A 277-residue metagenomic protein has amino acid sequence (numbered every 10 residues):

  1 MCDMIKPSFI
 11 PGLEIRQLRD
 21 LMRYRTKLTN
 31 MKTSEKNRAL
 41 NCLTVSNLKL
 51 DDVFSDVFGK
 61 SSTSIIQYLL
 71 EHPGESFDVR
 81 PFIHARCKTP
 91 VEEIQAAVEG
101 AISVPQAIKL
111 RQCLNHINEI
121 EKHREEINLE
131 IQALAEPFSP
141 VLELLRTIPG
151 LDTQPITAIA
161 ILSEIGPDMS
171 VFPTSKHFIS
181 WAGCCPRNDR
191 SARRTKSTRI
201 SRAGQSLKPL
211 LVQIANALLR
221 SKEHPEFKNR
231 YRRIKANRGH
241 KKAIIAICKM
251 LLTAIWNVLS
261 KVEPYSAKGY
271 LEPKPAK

Functional and structural regions predicted by a protein language model:
M1-K277: A detector of single, family-specific signature residues that are central to catalytic or substrate-handling motifs
